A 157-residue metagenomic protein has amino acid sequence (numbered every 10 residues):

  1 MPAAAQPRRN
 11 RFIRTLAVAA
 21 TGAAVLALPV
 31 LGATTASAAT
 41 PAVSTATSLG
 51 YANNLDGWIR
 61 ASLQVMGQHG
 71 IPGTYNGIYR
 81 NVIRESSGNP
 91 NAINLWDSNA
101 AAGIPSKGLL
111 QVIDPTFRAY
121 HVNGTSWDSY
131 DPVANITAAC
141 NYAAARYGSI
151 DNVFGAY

Functional and structural regions predicted by a protein language model:
M1-A52: N-terminal prepro-regions of secreted/extracellular proteins
N53-Y157: Peptidoglycan cell-wall recognition and remodeling modules
